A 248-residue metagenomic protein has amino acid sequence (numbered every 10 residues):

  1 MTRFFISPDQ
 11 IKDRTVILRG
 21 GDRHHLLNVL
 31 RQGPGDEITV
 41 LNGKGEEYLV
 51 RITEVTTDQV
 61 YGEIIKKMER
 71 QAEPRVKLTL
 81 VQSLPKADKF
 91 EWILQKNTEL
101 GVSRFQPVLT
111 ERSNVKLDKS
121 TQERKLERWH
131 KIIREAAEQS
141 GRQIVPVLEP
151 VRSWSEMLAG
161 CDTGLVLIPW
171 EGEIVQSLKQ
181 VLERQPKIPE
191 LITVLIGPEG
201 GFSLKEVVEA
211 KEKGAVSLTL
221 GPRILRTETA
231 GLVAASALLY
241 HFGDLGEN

Functional and structural regions predicted by a protein language model:
M1-E69, S120: N-terminal positively charged helical leader segments and presequences
T2, K12-R14, P34-D36, E46-Y48 (+6 more regions): A generic structural signal for short beta-strands and their flanking turns/coil linkers
D9-T15, V55-Q59, E69-A72, K119-S120 (+3 more regions): Short, glycine- and charge-enriched coil/turn segments that flank and shape catalytic ligand pockets
V16-L18, R75-T79, E190-T193, E212-L220: Glycine/charged-rich beta-loop-alpha catalytic/anionic-binding loops adjacent to active sites
G35, N97, I133, A210 (+1 more regions): Residue-level signal for inorganic ion chemistry
I65, Q71-L167: RNA substrate-binding interface of SAM-dependent RNA methyltransferases
G164-G201, K205-E206, A215-T219: Active-site/ligand-binding-proximal alpha/beta "capping" segment
L204-N248: Structured adenosyl-cofactor binding patch, chiefly the S-adenosyl-L-methionine
